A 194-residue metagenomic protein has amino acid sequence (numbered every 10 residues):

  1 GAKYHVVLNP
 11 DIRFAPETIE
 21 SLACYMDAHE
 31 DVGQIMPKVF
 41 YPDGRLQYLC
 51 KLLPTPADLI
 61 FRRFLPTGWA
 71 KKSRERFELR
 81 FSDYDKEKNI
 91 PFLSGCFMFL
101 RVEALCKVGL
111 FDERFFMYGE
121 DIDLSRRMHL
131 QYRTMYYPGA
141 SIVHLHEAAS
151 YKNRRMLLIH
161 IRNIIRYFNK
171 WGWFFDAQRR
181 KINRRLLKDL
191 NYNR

Functional and structural regions predicted by a protein language model:
G1: Glycine-rich, basic loop-to-helix element that forms the pyrophosphate-binding segment of sugar-nucleotide handling
H5: Short aromatic/hydrophobic "clamp" motif used to bind/position activated sugar donors
D11-R13, F115: Acidic metal-phosphate-binding loop of nucleotide-sugar-dependent transferases
R13-L49: Conserved donor NDP-sugar-binding/catalytic core segment of glycosyltransferases
P54-I90: Short, flexible, basic/aromatic active-site loop/helix in glycosyltransferases
S82-D85, N89-S141: A short, conserved alpha-helix in the catalytic core of glycosyltransferases
R126, L130-R194: Active-site-adjacent helix/loop segment of glycosyltransferases that harbors family-specific signature motifs
